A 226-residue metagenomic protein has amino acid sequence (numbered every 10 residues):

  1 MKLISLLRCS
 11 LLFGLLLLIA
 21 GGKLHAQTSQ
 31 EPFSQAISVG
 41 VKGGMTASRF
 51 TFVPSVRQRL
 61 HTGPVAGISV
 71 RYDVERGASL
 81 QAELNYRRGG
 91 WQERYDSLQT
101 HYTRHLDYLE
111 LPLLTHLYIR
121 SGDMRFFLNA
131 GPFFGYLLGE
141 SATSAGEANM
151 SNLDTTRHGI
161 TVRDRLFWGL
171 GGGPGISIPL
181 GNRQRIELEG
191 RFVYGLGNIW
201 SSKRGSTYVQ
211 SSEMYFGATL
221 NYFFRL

Functional and structural regions predicted by a protein language model:
M1-S34, L220-L226: Bacterial Sec-dependent N-terminal signal peptides
G22-V70, R225: Short glycine/proline- and aromatic-enriched beta-strand/turn motifs that initiate or cap beta-hairpins
Q27-S29, F33, I37-S38, R71-A148 (+2 more regions): Gram-negative (and chloroplast) outer-membrane scaffold detector with strong preference for beta-barrel transmembrane
Q35-I37, L60-P64, H105-L111, M124 (+2 more regions): Residues that define the transmembrane beta-barrel architecture of outer-membrane proteins
G43-A47, L84-Y86, F192: Short, small-residue-rich loop/turn micro-motifs
R49-R59, R88-D107, Y136-F167, N198-E213: Extracellular/periplasm-exposed beta-strand and loop segments of Gram-negative cell-envelope proteins, dominated by
E83, F167, G172, P179-L226: Predominantly the C-terminal beta-signal and adjacent terminal strand-loop region of outer-membrane beta-barrel
H116-S121, H158-R163, S177: Short helix-to-loop capping/linker segments positioned immediately adjacent to catalytic or ligand/cofactor-binding
